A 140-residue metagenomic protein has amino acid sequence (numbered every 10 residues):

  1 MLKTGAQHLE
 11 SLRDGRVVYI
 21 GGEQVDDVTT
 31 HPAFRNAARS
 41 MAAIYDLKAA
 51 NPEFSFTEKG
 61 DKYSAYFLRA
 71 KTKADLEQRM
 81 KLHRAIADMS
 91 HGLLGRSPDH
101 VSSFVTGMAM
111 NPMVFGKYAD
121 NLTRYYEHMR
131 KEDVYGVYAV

Functional and structural regions predicted by a protein language model:
M1-E58: Acidic/polar, glycine-rich intrinsically disordered N-terminal extensions of enzymes
S55-V140: Glycine-rich flavin
